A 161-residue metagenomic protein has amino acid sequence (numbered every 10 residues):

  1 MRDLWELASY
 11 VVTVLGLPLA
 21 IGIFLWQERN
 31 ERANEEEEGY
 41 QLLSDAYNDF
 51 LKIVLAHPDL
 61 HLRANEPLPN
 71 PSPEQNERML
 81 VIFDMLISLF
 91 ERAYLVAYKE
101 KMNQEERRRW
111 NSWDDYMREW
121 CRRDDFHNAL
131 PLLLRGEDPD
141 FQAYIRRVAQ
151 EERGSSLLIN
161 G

Functional and structural regions predicted by a protein language model:
R2-P73: Membrane-proximal alpha-helical anchors
S72-G161: An amphipathic alpha-helical interaction surface
